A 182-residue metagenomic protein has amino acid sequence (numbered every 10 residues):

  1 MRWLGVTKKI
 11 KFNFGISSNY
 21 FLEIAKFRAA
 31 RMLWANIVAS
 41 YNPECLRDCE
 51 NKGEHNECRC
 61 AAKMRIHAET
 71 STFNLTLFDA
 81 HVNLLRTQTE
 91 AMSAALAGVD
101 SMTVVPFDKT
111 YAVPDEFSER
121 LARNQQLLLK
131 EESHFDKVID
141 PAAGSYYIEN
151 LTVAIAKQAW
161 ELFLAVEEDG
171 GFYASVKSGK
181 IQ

Functional and structural regions predicted by a protein language model:
M1-T7, A30-C45, L84-G98, L121-S133: Structured alpha-helical segments in the cores of large, soluble enzyme domains
R2-C49, G53-N74, H81, L164: Gly/Pro-rich turn-and-neighbor structural signature
V6, K26, C58-A62, E69 (+4 more regions): Secondary-structure capping and boundary motifs in well-ordered enzyme cores
K11-F14, S18, A68, R86 (+2 more regions): Generic preference for well-ordered secondary structure
N19, F78-V82, Q125, A174-K177: Poly-acidic low-complexity segments
T89-M92, G98-Q182: Active-site or pore-adjacent capping/gating segments
